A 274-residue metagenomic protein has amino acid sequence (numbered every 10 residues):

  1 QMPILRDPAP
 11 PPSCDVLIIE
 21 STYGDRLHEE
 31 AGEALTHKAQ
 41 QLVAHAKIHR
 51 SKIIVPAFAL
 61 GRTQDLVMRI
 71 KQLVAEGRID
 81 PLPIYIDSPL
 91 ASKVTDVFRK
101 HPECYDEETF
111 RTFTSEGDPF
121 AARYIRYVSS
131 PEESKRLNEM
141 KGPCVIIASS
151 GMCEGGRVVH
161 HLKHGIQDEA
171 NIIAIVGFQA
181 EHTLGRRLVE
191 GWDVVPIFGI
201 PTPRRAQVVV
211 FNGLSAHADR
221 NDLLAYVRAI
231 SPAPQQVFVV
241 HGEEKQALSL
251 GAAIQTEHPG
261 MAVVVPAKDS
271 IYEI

Functional and structural regions predicted by a protein language model:
Q1-D65, K71-R78, P83: His/Asp/Glu-rich metal-coordinating catalytic cores of metallo-dependent phosphodiesterases/hydrolases acting on
Q1-I4, R26-E29, Q64-D65, V94-D96 (+3 more regions): Short helix/loop capping segments that flank catalytic or ligand/cofactor-binding pockets
P3-I18, E103-E108, Q179-P203: Short, compositionally biased "basic patch" segments
I18, D80-K93, I172-G177, F238-V239: Short internal beta-strands
G61-R62, P83-R99, Y272-E273: Short, conserved secondary-structure transition motifs
K71-A75, T114-I274: C-terminal regulatory/interaction regions
I79-D80, Y105-T112: A glycine-rich helix N-cap at a beta->alpha junction
V97-Y105, L223-A225, I274: Short, surface-exposed amphipathic charged segments that create phosphate/polyanion-binding patches used for binding
